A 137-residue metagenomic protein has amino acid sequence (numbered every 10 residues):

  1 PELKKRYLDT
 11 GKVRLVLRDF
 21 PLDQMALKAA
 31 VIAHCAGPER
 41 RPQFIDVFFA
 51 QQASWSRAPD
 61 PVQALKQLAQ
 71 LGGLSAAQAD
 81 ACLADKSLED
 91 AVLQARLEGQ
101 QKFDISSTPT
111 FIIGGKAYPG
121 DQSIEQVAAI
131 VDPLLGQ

Functional and structural regions predicted by a protein language model:
P1-K5, Q67-Q137: C-terminal cap of thioredoxin/glutaredoxin-like
P1-Q70: Structural alpha/beta surface segment adjacent to cysteine/selenocysteine redox centers across thiol/disulfide enzymes
